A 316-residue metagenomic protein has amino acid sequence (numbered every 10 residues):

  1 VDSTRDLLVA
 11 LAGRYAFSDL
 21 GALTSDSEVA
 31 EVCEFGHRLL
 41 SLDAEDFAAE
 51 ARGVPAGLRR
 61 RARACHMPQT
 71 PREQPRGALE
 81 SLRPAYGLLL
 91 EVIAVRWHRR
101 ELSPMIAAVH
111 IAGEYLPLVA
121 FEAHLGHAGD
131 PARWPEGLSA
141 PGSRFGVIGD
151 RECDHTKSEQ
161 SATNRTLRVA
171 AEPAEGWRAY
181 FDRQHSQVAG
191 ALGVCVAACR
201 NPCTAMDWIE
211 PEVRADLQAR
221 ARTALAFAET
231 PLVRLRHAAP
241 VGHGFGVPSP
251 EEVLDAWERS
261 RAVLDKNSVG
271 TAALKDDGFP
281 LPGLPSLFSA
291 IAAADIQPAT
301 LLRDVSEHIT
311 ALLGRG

Functional and structural regions predicted by a protein language model:
S3-R5, A12, A16-E45, E114-G129: Short, charge-rich amphipathic alpha-helical segments embedded in non-transmembrane helical bundles/solenoids
D6-L11, D19, L23, G137 (+11 more regions): Charge-rich, solvent-exposed alpha-helical interaction surfaces
L8, L20-G21, E28-L102: Charged alpha-helical initiation segments
V32-F35, A108-I111, V119, A219 (+1 more regions): Extended, amphipathic alpha-helices with heptad-repeat/coiled-coil or helix-bundle character that serve as
V54-G77, G193, H237, S268-G283: Charged, helix-rich terminal subdomains or tails
A78-C203, A299-T310, R315: Amphipathic alpha-helical interface elements
A205-D304: Charge-enriched, short contiguous segments at helix-coil
